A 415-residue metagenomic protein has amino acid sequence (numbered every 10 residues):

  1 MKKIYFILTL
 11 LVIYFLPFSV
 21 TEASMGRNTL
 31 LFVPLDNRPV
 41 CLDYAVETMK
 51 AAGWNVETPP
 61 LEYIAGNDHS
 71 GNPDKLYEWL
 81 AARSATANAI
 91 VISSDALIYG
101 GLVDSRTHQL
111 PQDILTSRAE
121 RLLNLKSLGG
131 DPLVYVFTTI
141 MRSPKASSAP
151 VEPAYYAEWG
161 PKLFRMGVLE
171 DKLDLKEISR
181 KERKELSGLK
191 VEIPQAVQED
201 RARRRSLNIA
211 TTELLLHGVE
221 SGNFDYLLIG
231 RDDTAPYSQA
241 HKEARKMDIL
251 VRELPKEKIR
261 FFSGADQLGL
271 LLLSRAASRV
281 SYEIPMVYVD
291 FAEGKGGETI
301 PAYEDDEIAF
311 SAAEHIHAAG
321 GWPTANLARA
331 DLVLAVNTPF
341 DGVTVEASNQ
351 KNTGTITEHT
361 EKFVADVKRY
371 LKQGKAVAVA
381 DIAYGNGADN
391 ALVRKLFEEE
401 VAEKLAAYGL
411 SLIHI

Functional and structural regions predicted by a protein language model:
M1-I4: Positively charged n-region of N-terminal signal peptides that target proteins for export
I7-P17: Bacterial N-terminal signal peptides
F15-R27: Bacterial Sec-dependent signal peptides at the C-terminal "C-region" and cleavage site
G26-Y77, Y237, V289-A309: Basic, amphipathic N-terminal segments that precede the first structured/catalytic domain
G71, I98-P111, S148-A157, I193-P194 (+1 more regions): Surface-exposed, active-site-proximal loop segments in enzymatic domains
L128-V134, K372-V377: A short helix->loop->beta-strand "cap" motif at the edges of active sites that frequently abuts
K162, G167, K172-G409: Positively charged, amphipathic N-terminal segments that serve as targeting/anchoring signals
I413-I415: Conserved small/polar residues in nucleotide/adenosyl-binding loops
